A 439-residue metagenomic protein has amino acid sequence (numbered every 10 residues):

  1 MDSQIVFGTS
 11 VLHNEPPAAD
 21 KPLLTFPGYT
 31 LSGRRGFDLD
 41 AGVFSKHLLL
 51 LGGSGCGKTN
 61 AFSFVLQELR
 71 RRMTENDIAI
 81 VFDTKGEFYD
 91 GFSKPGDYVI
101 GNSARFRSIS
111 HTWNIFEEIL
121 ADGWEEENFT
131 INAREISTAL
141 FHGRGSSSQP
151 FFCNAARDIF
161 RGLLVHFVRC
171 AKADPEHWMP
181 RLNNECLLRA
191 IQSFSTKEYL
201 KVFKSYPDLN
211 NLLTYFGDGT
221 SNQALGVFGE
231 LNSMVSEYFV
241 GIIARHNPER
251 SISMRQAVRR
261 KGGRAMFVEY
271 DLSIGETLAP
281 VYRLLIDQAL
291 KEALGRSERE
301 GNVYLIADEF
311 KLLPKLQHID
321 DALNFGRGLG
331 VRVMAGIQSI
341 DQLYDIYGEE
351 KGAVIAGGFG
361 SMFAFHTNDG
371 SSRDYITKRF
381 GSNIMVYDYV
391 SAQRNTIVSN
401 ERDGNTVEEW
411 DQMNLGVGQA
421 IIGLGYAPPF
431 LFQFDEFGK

Functional and structural regions predicted by a protein language model:
M1-Q4: Interdomain "pre-motor" coupling segment immediately N-terminal to P-loop NTPase/helicase cores
V6, S10-V11, P16-D20, Y29-R35 (+3 more regions): P-loop NTPase motor domains
L323-F325, L329-L424: Conserved ATP-driven motor cores of ASCE-family P-loop NTPases powering translocation/secretion/packaging/pilus
